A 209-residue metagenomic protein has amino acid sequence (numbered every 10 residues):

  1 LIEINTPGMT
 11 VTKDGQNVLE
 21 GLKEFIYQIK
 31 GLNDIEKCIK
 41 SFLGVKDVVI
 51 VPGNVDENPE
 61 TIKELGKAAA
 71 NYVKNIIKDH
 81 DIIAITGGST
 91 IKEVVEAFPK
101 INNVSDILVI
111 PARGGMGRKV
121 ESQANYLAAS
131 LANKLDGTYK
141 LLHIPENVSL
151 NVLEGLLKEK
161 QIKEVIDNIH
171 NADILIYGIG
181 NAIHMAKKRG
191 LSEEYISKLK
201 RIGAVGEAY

Functional and structural regions predicted by a protein language model:
N5-F25: Basic, amphipathic "hinge/linker" alpha-helix immediately C-terminal to the N-terminal HTH DNA-binding motif
V18-V48: Conserved segment of winged-helix/HTH DNA-binding domains
E36-P52, D56-P59, K63, K67-A70 (+4 more regions): Ligand-binding beta-strand-loop-alpha-helix segment within the catalytic cores of soluble metabolic enzymes
A84-T90: Glycine-rich beta-strand-to-loop/alpha-helix junction loops that act as flexible
E93-V95: Phosphate- and divalent-cation-binding pockets in alpha/beta enzyme and binding domains that engage nucleotide-derived
F98-N102: Active-site catalytic pocket residues across diverse enzymes, especially alpha/beta-hydrolases
Y209: A C-terminal functional module that forms or caps the active site or interfaces directly with catalytic machinery
